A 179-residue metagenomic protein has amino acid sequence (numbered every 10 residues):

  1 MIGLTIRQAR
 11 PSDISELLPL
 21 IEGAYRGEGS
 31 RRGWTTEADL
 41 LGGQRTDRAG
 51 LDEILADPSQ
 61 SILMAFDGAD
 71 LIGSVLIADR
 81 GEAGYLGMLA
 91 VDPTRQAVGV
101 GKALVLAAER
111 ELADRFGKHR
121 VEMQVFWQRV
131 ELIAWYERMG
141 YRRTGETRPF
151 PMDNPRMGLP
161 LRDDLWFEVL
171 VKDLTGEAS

Functional and structural regions predicted by a protein language model:
M1-S15, D173-S179: Conserved N-terminal entry element of GNAT/NAT acetyltransferase domains
E22-L51: Conserved GNAT-fold acetyl-CoA-binding loop/helix
T46-M64, D163-W166: A short helix-loop-beta-strand connector motif used in the catalytic cores of GNAT acetyltransferases and, in some
M64, D70-A78, Y85-A90: Conserved beta-strand in the GNAT
L89-A97, V125-W127: A short, internal acetyl-CoA/4′-phosphopantetheine-binding micro-motif in the GNAT/acyltransferase core
A103-R120: Conserved acyl-CoA
H119-A134, R138-S179: C-terminal "cap" of GNAT-fold acetyltransferases
